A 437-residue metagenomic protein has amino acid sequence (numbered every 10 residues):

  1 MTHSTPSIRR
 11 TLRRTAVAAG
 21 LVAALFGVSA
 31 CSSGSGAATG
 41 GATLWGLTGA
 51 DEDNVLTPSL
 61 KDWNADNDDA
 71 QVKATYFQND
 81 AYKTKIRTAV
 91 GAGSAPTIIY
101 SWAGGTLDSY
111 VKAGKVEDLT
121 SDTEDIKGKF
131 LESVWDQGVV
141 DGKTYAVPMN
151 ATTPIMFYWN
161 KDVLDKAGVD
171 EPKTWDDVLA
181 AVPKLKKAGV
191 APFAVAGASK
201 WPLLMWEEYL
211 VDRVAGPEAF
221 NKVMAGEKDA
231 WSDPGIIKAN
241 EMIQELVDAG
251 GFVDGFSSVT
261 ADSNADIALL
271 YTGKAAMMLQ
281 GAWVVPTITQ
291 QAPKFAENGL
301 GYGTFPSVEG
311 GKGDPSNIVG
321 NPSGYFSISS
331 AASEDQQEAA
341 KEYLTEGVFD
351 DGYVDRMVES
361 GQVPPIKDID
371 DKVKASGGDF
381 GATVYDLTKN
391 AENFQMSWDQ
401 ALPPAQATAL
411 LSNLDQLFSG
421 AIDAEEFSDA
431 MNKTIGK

Functional and structural regions predicted by a protein language model:
T2-V22, V28-T106, D335, D355 (+2 more regions): Conserved N-terminal structural module of periplasmic/extracytoplasmic solute-binding proteins
Y76-K85, G104-G105, W175-A180, F256-Y271: Short helix-initiation/N-cap motifs at beta->coil->alpha
G104-I155, L179: Hinge/lid segment of periplasmic solute-binding proteins
T120-E132, G197, V214-K238, Q291-F295 (+2 more regions): Short, solvent-exposed loop/beta-turn-alpha elements that line the ligand-binding surface or hinge of extracytoplasmic
Y145-M149, I155, L179-D229: Extracytoplasmic/periplasmic solute-binding protein
P148, E359-K367, A382-I435: C-terminal capping/gating helix-and-loop segments adjacent to ligand/active sites or protein-protein/ligand interfaces
G226-S257: Glycine-centered hinge/linker elements that transmit conformational signals in sensory and ligand-binding systems
A249-G251, A292-E359: Extracytoplasmic/periplasmic substrate-recognition and gating elements
